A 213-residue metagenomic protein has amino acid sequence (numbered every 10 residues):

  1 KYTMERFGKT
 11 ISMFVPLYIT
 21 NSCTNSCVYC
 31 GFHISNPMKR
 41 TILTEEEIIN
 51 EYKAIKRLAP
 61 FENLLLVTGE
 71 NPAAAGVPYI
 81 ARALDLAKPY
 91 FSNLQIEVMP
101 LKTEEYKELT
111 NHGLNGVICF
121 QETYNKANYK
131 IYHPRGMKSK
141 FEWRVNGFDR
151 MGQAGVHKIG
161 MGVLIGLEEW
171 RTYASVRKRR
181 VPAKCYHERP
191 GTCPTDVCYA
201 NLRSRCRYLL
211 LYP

Functional and structural regions predicted by a protein language model:
K1-S12: An N-cap/entry alpha-helix motif that binds or orients negatively charged groups
F7, C23, A59-P60, G113 (+2 more regions): Residues at helix C-cap/C′ positions in short coil/turn segments immediately following an alpha-helix
S12-E47: Canonical Radical SAM [4Fe-4S] cluster-binding loop centered on the CxxxCxxC motif and its immediate flanking residues
L17, N21-C23, Q121-T123, G155: Short, small-residue-rich loop/turn micro-motifs
C27, C119, N201: Residue-level signature of catalytic and energy-coupling elements of molecular machines, predominantly ATP/GTP-dependent
I34-I49, I55-P78, R82, L86-M151 (+4 more regions): Core AdoMet radical
R171-V176: Short glycine/threonine-rich loop-to-helix capping motif typified by GTGT followed within a few residues by an Asp-Pro
C193, A200-Y208, Y212-P213: Accessory C-terminal segments flanking Radical SAM cores
